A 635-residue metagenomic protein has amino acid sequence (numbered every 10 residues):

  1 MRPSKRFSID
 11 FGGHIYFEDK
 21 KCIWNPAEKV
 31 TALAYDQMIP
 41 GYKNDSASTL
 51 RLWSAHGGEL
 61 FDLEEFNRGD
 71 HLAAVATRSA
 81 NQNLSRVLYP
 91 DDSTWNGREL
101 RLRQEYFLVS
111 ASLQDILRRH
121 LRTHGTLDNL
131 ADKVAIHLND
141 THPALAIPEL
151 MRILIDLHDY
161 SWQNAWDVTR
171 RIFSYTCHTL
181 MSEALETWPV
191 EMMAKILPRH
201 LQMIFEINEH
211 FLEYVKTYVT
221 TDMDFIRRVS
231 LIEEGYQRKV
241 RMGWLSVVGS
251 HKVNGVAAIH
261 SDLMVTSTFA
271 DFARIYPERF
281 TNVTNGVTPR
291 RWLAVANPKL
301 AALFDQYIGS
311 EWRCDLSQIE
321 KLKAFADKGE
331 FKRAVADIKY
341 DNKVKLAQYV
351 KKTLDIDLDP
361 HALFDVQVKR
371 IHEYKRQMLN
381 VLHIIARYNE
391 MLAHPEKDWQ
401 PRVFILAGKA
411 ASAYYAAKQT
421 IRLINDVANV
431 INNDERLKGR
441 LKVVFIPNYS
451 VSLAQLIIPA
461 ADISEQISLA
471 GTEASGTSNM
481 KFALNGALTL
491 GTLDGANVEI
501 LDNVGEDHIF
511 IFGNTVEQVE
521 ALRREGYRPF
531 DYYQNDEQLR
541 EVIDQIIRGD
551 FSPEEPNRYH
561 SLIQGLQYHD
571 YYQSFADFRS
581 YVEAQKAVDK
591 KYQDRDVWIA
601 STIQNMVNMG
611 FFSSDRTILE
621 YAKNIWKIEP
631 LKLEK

Functional and structural regions predicted by a protein language model:
M1-K635: A conserved ligand/cofactor-binding region detector
